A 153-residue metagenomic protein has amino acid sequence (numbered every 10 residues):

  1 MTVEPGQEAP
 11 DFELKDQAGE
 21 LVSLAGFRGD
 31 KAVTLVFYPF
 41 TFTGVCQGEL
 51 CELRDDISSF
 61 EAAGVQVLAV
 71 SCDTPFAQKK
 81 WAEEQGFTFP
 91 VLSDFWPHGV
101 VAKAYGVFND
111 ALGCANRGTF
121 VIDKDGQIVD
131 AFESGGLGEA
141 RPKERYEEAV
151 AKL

Functional and structural regions predicted by a protein language model:
M1-L153: Chalcogenol-based redox active-site neighborhoods
